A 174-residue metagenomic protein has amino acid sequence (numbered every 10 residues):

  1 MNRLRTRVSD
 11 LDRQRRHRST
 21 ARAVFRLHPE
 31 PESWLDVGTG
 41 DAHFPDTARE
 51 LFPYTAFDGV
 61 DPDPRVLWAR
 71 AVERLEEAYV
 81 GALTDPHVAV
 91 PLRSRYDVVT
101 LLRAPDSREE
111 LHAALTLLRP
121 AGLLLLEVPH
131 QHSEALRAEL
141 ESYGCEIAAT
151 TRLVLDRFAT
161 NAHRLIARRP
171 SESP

Functional and structural regions predicted by a protein language model:
M1-Y96, L102, E110-H112, T160-R164 (+1 more regions): Conserved N-terminal segment of class I S-adenosyl-L-methionine
L101-L102, L136: S-adenosyl-L-methionine-dependent nucleic acid methyltransferase catalytic domains
S107-L111, S133-L136: Nucleotide-sugar-dependent glycosyltransferases with a strong bias toward membrane-associated enzymes that transfer
L111-L123: A short glycine-rich, Lys/Arg-flanked "PGG" loop and its adjoining helix->strand segment in the class I
L126-V128: Acidic carboxylate diad motif detector
H132-G144: Short alpha-helix
C145-V154: Conserved S-adenosyl-L-methionine
D156-F158: AMP-binding (ANL) adenylation modules
